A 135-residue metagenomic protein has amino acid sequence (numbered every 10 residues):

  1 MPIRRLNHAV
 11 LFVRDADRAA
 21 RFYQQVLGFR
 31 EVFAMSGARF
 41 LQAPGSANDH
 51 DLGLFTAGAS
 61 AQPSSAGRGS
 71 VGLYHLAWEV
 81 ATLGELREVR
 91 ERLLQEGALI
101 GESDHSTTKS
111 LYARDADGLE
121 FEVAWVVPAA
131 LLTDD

Functional and structural regions predicted by a protein language model:
M1-D17, L73-W78, A130-D135: N-terminal beta-strand motif that seeds the catalytic metal site of vicinal oxygen chelate
H8, N48-H50, H75, H105: Histidine-centered active-site/metal-ligand motif
L11-A57: Core segments of cupin and vicinal oxygen chelate
R39, H50, Y74, K109-L111: Short beta-strand micro-motifs in enzyme catalytic cores
Q42-S46, S64-G67, Y112: Short glycine-biased active-site loop of nucleotidyltransferases that positions the nucleotide triphosphate and helps
D49-H50, A59-Q62, P128-L132: A short local loop/turn or secondary-structure capping micro-motif enriched for an aromatic residue
S64-V89: Helix-adjacent hinge/juxtasegments
R90-D135: Vicinal oxygen chelate
